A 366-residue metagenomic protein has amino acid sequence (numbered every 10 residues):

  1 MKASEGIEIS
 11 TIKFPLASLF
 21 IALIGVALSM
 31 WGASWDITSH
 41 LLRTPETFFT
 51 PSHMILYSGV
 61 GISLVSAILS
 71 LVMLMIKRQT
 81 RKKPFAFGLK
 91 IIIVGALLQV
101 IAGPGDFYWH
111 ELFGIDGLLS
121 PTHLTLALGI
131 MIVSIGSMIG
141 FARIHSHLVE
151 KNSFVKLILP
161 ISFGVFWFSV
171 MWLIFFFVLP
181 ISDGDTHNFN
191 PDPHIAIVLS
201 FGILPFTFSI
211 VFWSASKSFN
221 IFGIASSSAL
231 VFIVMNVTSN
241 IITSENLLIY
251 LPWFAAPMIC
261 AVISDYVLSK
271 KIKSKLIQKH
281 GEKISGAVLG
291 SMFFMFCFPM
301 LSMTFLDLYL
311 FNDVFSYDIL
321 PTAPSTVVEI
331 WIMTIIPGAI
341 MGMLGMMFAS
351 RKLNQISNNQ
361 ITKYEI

Functional and structural regions predicted by a protein language model:
M1-A17, I76-F87, I144-L159, K273-I284 (+1 more regions): Membrane-interfacial, low-structure loops and terminal tails that flank and connect transmembrane helices in multi-pass
M1-E5, P15-E46, I55-Y108, I115 (+1 more regions): Transmembrane-helix bundle segments that line or gate the permeation/cavity pathway in multi-pass membrane proteins
I21-W31, K90-D106, L128-I135, K156-L179 (+4 more regions): Alpha-helical transmembrane segments of multi-pass integral membrane proteins
S34-M54, G105-L124, F175-I195, N236-Y250 (+1 more regions): Membrane-interface interhelical loops and short amphipathic "cap" helices that link adjacent transmembrane segments
M54-L71, T125-F141, I197-W213, F254-K270 (+1 more regions): Hydrophobic cores of alpha-helical transmembrane segments in multi-pass inner/ER membrane proteins, independent
R81-I91, P104-S162, V178-N188: Membrane-interface helix-loop-helix junctions at boundaries between adjacent transmembrane segments
I210-I224, S269-E282: Membrane-helix interface "capping/anchor" motifs
Y250-F254, K273-N354: C-terminal transmembrane helix-loop-helix hairpin of multi-pass membrane proteins
